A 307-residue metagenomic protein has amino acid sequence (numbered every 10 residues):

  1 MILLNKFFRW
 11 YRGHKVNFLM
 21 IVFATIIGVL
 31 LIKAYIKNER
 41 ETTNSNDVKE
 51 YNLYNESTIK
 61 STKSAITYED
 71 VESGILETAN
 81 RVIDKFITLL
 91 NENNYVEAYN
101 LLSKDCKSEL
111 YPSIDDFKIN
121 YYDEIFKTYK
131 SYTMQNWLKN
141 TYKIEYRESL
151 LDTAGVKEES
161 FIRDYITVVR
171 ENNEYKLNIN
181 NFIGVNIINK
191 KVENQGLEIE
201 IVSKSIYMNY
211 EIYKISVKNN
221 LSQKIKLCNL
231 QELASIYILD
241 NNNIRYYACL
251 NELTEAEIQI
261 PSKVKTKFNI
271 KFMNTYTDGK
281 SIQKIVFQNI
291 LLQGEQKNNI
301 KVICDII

Functional and structural regions predicted by a protein language model:
K6-F23: N-terminal Sec-pathway targeting helices
R12-K15, W137-S203, Y207-S216, Q259-I307: Exposed beta-sheet edge and beta->alpha loop/turn motif
A24-Y35: Hydrophobic alpha-helical membrane-insertion segments, chiefly the h-region of N-terminal signal peptides
N38-T88, E92: Short, low-complexity N-terminal intrinsically disordered segments enriched in polar/charged residues
R81, Y95-E145, A234-Y246: Short solvent-exposed beta->alpha transition segments
S216-S222: Asparagine-centered strand-capping/turn motif at beta-strand->loop junctions
Q223-E232, Y247-C249, I282: Short, hydrophobic/aromatic beta-strand segments
I244-T254: Short beta-strand and strand-turn-strand segments in soluble, beta-rich domains
